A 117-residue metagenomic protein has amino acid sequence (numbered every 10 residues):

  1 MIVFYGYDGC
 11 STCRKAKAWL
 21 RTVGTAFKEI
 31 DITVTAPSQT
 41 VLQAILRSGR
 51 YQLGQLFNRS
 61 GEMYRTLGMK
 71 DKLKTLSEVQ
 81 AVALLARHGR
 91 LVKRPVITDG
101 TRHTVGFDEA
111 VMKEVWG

Functional and structural regions predicted by a protein language model:
M1-V23, F27-I32: Local sequence-structure signature of Cys/Sec-based thiol-disulfide redox active-site neighborhoods
I32-G117: Thiol/selenol-based redox catalytic cores and closely related redox-interacting motifs
